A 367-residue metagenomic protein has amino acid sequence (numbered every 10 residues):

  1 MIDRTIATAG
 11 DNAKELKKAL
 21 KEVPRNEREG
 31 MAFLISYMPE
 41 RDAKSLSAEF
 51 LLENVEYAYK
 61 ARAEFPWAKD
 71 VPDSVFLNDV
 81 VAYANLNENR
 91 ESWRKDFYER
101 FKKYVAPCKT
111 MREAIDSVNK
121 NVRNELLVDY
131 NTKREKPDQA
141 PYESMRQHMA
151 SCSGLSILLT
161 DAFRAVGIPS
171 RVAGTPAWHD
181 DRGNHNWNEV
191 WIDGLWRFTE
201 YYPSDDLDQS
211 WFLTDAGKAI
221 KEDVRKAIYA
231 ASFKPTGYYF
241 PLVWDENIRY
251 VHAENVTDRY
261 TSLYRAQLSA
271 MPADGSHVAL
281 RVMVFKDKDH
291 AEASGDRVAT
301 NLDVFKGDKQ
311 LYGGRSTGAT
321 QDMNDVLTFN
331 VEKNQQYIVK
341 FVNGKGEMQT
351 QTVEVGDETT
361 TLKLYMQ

Functional and structural regions predicted by a protein language model:
M1-I6: Mature N-terminal, pre-catalytic/accessory segment of carbohydrate-active enzymes
A7, D11-K18, V23-Q147, T236-G237: Secondary-structure boundary elements
V118, H148-A173, N188: Cysteine-centered nucleophilic/redox motifs
V122, L126, V166-S170, I192-G194: A generic secondary-structure signal for well-formed alpha-helical elements
V122, L159, L302-V304: Hydrophobic, Leu/Ile/Phe/Ala-enriched alpha-helical segments that form helix-helix packing faces
N131-T132, A165, P176-D181, N186 (+2 more regions): His-Asp-centered catalytic microenvironments across diverse enzyme cores, prominently the transglutaminase-like
M145, M149, A177-W178: Short strand->helix junction
V342-Q367: Structured interaction patches on ligand/partner-binding surfaces of diverse proteins
